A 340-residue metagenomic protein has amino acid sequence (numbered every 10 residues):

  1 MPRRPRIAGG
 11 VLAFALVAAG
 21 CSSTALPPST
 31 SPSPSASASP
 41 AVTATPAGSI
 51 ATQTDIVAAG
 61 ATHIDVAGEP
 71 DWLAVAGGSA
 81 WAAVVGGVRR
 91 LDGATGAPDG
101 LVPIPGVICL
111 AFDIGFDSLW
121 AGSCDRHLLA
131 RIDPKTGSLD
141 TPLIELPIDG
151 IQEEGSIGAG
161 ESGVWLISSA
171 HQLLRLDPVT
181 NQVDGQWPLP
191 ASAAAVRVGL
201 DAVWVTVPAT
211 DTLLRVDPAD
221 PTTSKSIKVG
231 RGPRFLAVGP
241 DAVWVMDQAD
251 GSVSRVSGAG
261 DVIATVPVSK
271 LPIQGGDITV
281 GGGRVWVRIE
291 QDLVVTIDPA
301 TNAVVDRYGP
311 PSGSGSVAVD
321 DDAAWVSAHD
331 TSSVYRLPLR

Functional and structural regions predicted by a protein language model:
P2-A25, P34: Secretory targeting and sorting signals
C21-A25, T30-R340: Predominantly soluble domains enriched in secretory-pathway, periplasmic, or organellar proteins
